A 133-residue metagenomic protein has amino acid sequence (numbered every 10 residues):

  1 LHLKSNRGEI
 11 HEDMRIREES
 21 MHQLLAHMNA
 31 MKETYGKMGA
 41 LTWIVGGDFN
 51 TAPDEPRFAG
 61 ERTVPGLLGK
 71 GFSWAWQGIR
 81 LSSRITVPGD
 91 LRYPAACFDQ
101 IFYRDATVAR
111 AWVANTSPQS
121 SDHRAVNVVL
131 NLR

Functional and structural regions predicted by a protein language model:
L1-D13: Active-site His/acidic residue clusters
H2-K4, F49-A52: Catalytic metal-binding/acid-base residues of hydrolase active sites
H11-H22, R92-Y93: Soluble non-cytosolic domains of exported or imported proteins
M28-I44, N50-R133: Metal-dependent phosphoester-hydrolase catalytic domains
